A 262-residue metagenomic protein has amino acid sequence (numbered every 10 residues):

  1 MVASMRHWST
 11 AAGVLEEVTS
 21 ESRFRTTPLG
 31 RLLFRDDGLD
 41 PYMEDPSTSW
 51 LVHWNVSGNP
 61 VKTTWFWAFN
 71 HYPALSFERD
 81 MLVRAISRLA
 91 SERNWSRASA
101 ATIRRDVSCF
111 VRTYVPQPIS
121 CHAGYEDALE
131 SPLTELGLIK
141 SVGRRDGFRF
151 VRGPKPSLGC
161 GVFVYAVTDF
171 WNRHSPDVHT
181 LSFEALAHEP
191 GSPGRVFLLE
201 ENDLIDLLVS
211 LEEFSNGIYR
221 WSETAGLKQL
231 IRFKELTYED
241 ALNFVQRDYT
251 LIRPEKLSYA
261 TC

Functional and structural regions predicted by a protein language model:
M1-C262: Donor-sugar nucleotide-binding helix/loop cap in glycosyltransferases
